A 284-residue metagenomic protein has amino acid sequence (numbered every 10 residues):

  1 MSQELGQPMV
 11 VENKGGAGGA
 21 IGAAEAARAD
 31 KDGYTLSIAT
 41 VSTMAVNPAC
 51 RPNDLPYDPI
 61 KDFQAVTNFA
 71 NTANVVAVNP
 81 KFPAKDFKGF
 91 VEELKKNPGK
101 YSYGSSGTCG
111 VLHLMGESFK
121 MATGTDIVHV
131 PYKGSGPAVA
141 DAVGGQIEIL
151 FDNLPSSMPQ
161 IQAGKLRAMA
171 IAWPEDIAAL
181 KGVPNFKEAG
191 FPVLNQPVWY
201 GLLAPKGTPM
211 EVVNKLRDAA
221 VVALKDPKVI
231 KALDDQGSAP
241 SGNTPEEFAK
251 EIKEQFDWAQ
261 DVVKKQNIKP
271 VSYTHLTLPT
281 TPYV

Functional and structural regions predicted by a protein language model:
M1, L112-M115, I252-Q255: Hydrophobic/aromatic residues within well-ordered alpha-helical segments
M1-I60, K100, L112, G124-N153 (+3 more regions): N-terminal (or domain-start) structured segment
N13, I38, S105, R167-A172: Structural signature of the Rossmann-like NAD(P)-dependent dehydrogenase/reductase core
R28-Y34, V41, A49-P137, F186 (+1 more regions): Hinge/capping helix and adjacent helix->loop/strand transition within the periplasmic-binding protein
K85, S157-D226, E254-D257: C-terminal lobe and pocket-closing loops of periplasmic/extracytoplasmic Venus-flytrap solute-binding proteins
M121-T125, Q162, K187-E188, M210-S272: An extracytoplasmic/periplasmic, membrane-proximal ligand-sensing/linker region
T274-T280: Conserved small/polar residues in nucleotide/adenosyl-binding loops
